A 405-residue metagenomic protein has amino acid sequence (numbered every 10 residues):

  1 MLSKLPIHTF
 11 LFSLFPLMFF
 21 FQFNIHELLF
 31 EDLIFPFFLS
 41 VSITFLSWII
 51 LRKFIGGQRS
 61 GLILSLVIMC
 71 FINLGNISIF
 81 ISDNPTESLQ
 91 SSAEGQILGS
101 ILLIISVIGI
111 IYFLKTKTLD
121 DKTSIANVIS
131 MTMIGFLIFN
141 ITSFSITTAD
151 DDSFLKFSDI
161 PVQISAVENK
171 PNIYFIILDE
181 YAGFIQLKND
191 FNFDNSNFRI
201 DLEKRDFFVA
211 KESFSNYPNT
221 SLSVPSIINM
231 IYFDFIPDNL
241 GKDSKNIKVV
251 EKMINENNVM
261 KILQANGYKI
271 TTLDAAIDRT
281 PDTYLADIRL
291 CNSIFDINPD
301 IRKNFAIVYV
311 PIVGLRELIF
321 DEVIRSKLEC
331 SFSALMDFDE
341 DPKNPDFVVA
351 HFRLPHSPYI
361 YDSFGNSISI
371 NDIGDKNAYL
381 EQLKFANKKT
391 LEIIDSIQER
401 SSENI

Functional and structural regions predicted by a protein language model:
M1-D150: Transmembrane and membrane-interface helices of multi-pass, inner-membrane envelope-modifying transferases
H8, L178-Y181, I405: DG-centered beta-turn motif at the end of beta-strands
L51-T116, K170-F175, E180-N366: Active-site-proximal alpha/beta segments of enzymes that process anionic O-linked groups
S143-T147, S244-K248, L315-S326, I370-K384: Surface-exposed cleft-lining segments at the edges of enzyme active sites
I146-I164, K170: Alpha-helical transmembrane signal-anchor/signal-peptide segments
Q163-I164, Y174, L328-S331, T390 (+1 more regions): Carbohydrate transferase catalytic cores enriched for Leloir-type hexosyltransferases
F364-A378, K389, I393-S396: Extended hydrophobic/aromatic segments used for targeting, binding, or gating
F385-I405: Metal-dependent active-site segment of extracytoplasmic phospho-/sulfohydrolases and closely related
